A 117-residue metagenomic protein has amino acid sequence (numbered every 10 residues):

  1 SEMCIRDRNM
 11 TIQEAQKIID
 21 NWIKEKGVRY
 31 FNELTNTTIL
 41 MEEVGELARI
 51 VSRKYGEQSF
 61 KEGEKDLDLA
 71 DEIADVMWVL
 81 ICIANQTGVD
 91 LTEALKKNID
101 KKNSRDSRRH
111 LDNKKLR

Functional and structural regions predicted by a protein language model:
S1-I5: Short, small-residue-biased leader/transition segments that mark boundaries at the very start of proteins
N9-I73, M77-R117: Flexible "arm" and connector segments at domain edges
